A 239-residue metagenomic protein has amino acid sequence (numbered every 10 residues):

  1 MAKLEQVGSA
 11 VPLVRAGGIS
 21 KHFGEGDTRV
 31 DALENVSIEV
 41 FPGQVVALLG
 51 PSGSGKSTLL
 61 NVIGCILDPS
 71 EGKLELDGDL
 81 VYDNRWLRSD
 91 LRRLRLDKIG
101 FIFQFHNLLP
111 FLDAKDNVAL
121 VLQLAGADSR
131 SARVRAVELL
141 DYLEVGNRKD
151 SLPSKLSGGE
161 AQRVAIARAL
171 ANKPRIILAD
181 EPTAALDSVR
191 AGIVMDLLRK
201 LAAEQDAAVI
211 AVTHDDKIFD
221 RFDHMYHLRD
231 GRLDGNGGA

Functional and structural regions predicted by a protein language model:
M1-H22, G235-A239: ABC-family P-loop ATPase nucleotide-binding domain
L13-R229: ABC family nucleotide-binding domain
L80, D230-A239: Conserved switch/coupling elements of ABC/ABC-like ATPase nucleotide-binding domains
